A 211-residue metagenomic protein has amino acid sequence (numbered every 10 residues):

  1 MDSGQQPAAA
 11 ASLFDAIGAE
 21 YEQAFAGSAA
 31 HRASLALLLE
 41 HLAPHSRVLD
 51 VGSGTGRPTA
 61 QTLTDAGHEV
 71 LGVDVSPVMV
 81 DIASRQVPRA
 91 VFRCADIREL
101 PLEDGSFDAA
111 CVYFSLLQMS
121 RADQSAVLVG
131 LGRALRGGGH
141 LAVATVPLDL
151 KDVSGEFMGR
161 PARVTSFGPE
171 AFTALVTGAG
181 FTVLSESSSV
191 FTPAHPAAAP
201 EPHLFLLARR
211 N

Functional and structural regions predicted by a protein language model:
M1-P44, D149: Conserved class I S-adenosyl-L-methionine
L49, T55-E99: Class I SAM-dependent methyltransferase SAM/SAH-binding core
R98-A110: A short acidic, Gly/Pro-enriched loop at the edge of an enzyme's catalytic core that lines a small-molecule cofactor
S125-G137: A short glycine-rich, Lys/Arg-flanked "PGG" loop and its adjoining helix->strand segment in the class I
G138-T145: Conserved beta-strand signature within the Rossmann-like core of class I S-adenosyl-L-methionine
V146-R163: Short, glycine-/aromatic-enriched active-site segment of Class I SAM-dependent methyltransferases
V164-G180: Short alpha-helix
T192-N211: Core SAM-dependent methyltransferase catalytic element
